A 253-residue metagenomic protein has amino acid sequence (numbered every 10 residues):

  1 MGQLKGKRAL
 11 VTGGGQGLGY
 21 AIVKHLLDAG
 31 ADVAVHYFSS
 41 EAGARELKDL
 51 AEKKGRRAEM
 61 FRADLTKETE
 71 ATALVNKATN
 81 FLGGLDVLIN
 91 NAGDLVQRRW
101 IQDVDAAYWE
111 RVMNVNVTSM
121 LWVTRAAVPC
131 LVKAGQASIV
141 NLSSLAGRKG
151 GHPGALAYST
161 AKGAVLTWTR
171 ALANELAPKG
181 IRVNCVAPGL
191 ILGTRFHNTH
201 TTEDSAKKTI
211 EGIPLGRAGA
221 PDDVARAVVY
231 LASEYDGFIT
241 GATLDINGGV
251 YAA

Functional and structural regions predicted by a protein language model:
Q3, L95-R98, L215, V229 (+1 more regions): Short C-terminal tail/terminal secondary-structure segment of NAD(P)H-dependent dehydrogenase/reductase domains
G15-Q16: Conserved glycine-rich cofactor-binding loop
D49, P178, C185-I213, A253: A glycine/serine/threonine-rich, flexible loop-to-helix segment that serves as the NAD(P) cofactor-binding "lid"
D94, V140-A164, T169-P178, L190-I191: Catalytic loop of short-chain dehydrogenase/reductase
R99-I101, Y108-R111, H197, T209: Substrate-binding pocket helix/loop in short-chain dehydrogenase/reductase
P129, N174-E175, G237: Alpha-helical segment proximal to the catalytic Tyr-Lys
Q136, A177, R182, I239-G241: Short, small/polar-rich loop/turn modules that mediate ligand/substrate recognition or access, typified
